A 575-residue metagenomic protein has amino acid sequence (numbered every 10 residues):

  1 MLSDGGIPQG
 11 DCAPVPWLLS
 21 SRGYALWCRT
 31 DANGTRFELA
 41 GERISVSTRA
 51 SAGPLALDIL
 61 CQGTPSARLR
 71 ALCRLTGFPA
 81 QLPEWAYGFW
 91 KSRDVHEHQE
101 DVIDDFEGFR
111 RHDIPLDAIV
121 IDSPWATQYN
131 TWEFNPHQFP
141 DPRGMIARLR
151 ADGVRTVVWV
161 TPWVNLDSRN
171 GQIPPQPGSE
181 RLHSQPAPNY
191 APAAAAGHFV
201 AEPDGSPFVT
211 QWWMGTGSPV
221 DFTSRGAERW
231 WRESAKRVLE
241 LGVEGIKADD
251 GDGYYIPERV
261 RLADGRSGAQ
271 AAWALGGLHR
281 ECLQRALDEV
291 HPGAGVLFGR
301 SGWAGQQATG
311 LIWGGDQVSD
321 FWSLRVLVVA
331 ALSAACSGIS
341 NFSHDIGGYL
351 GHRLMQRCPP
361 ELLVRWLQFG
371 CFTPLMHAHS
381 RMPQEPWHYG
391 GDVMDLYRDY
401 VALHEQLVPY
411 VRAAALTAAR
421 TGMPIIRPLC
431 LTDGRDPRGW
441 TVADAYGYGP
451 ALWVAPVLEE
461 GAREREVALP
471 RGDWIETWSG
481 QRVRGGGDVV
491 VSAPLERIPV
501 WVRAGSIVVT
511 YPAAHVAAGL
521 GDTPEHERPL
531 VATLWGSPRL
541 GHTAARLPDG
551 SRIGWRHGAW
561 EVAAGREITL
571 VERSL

Functional and structural regions predicted by a protein language model:
M1-R497: Catalytic-domain carbohydrate-binding cleft regions of carbohydrate-active enzymes
R497-L575: Accessory, solvent-exposed terminal regions and/or long lumenal/extracellular loops of proteins
